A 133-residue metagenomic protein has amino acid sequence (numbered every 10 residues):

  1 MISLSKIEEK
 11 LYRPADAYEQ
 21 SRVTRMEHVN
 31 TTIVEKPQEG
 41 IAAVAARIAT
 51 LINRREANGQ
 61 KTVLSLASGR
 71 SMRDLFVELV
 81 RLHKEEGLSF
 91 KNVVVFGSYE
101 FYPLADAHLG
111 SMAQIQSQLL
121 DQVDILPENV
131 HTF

Functional and structural regions predicted by a protein language model:
M1-L64: N-terminal glycine-/serine-/threonine-rich phosphate-binding loop
K10-H28, L88-F133: Ligand-binding beta-strand-loop-alpha-helix segment within the catalytic cores of soluble metabolic enzymes
A42, R73, A105: Loop/helix-junction capping segments adjacent to catalytic residues or to phosphate/diphosphate-binding pockets
A45-N53, V80, K84, Q116-L120: Generic structural signal for well-ordered alpha-helical scaffold segments
E56-G59, K84-K91: Phosphate-handling active-site elements
L66-S71: Glycine-rich beta-strand-to-loop/alpha-helix junction loops that act as flexible
